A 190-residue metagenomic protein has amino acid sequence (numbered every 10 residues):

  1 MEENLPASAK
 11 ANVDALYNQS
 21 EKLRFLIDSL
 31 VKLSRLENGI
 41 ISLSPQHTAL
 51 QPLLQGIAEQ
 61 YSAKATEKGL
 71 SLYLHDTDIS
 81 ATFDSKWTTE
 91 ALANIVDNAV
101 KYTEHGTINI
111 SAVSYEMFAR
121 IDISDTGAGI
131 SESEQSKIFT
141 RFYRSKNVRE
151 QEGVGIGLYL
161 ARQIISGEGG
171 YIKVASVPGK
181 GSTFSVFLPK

Functional and structural regions predicted by a protein language model:
A15-L23: Short alpha-helical segment of the dimerization/phosphotransfer core of two-component systems
S34-P45: Helix-loop junction within the histidine kinase core
S44-S62: A conserved beta-strand-to-alpha-helix junction within the catalytic ATP-binding
A99-V100: Short helix-loop "hinge" at the ATP-lid/N-box region of the Bergerat-fold HATPase_c
T107-M117: Short beta-strand/loop element within the Bergerat-fold HATPase_c
I130-F142: Short conserved segment of the HATPase_c
G169-Y171: Conserved glycine-rich
